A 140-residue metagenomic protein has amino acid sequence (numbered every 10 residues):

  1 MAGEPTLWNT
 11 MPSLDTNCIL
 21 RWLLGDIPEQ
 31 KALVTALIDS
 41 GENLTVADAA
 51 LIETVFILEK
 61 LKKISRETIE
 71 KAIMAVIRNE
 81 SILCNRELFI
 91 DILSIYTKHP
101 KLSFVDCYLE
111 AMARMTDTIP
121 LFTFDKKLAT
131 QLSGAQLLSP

Functional and structural regions predicted by a protein language model:
M1-V46, L61-K71, K126, S139-P140: Short, well-structured N-terminal submotif of metal-dependent ribonuclease cores
S40-N43, Y96-P100: A short glycine/serine-rich beta->alpha loop
A50, L88, Y108-L109, K127-L128: Alpha-helix capping/helix-boundary segments
I73-H99: Acidic catalytic patch
S103-P120: Acidic, metal-associated active-site segment
K126-A135: Short loop/helix-cap segments at secondary-structure boundaries that form the rim of catalytic
